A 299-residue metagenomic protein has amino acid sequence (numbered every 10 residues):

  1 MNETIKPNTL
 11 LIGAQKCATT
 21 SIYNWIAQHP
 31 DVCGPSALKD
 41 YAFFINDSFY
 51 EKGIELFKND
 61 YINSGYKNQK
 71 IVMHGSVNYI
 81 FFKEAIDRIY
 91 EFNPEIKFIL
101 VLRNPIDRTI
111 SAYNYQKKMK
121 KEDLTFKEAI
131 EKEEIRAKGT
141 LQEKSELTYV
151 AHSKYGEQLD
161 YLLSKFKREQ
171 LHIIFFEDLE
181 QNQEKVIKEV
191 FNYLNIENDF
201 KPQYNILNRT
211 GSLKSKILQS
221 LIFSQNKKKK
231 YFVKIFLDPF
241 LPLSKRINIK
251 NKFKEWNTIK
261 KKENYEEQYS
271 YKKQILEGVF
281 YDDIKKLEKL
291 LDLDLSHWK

Functional and structural regions predicted by a protein language model:
M1-I80, E91-F92, I96-F98, P105-G139 (+1 more regions): PAPS-dependent sulfotransferase catalytic core
S48-E55, Y79-K83, Y149-G156, G278: Conserved phosphate-coordination/catalytic loops
I54-G65, K121-I206: PAPS-dependent sulfotransferase catalytic domain
D60, A85, Y155-L159, V186 (+2 more regions): Alpha-helical packing segments of well-folded alpha/beta enzyme cores
S76, R103, F175-D178: Short, well-ordered beta-to-alpha junction loops that form the rim of enzyme active sites and present histidine/acidic
A85-I86, T109-N114, K120-K121, K185-I187 (+1 more regions): Short aromatic-enriched loop/helix-cap "lid" or pocket-rim segments at secondary-structure transitions that line
F98-L100, I173: Structural beta-sheet core signal
Y161-Q274, G278, L293-K299: The conserved 3'-phosphoadenosine-5'-phosphosulfate
